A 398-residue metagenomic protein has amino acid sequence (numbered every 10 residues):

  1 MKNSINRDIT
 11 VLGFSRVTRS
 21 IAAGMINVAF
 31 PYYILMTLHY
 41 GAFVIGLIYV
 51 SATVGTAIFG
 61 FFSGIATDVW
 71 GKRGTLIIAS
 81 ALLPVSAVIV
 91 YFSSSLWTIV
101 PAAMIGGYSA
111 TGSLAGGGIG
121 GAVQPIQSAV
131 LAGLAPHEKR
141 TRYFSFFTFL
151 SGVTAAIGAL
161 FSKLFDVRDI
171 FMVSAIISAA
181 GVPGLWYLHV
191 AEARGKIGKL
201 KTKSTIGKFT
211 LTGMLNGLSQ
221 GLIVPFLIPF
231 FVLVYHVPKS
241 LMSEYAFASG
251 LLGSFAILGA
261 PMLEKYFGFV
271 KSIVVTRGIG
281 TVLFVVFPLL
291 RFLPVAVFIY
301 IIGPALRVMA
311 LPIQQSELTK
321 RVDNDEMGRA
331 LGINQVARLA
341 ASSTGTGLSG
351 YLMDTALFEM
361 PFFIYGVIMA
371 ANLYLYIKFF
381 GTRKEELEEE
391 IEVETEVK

Functional and structural regions predicted by a protein language model:
K2-A57, G207-A246: Helix-loop boundary and gating motifs at the non-cytosolic
V17, S86, W97-A122, V295-M309: Hydrophobic core of transmembrane alpha-helices in multi-pass small-molecule transporters, especially MFS/SLC-type
L47-G64, F247-G259: Central cavity-lining transmembrane alpha-helices of secondary-active solute carriers, predominantly the Major
F59-G71, A256-F269, M353-D354: Helix-to-loop junctions at the C-terminal end of transmembrane segments in multipass secondary transporters
G74-I89, K271-V286, F363-G366: Structural signature of the two symmetry-related core transmembrane helices
A103-L150: Cytoplasmic helix-loop-helix junction between adjacent transmembrane helices in 12-TM secondary transporters
T141-S162, A337-G345: Glycine-rich segments within core transmembrane alpha-helices of 12-TM secondary carriers
D169-W186, P361-K378: Symmetry-related core transmembrane helices of the 12-TM Major Facilitator Superfamily/SLC fold
